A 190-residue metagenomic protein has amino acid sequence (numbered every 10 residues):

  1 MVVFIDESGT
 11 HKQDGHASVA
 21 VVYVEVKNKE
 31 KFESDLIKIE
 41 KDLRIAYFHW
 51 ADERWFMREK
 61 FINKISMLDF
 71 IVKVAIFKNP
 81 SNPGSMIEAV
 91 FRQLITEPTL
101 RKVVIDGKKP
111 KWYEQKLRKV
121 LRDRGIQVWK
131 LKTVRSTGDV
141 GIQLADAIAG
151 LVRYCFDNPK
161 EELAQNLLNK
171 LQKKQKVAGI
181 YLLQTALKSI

Functional and structural regions predicted by a protein language model:
M1-I190: Phosphate-ester processing/binding pockets and catalytic centers
